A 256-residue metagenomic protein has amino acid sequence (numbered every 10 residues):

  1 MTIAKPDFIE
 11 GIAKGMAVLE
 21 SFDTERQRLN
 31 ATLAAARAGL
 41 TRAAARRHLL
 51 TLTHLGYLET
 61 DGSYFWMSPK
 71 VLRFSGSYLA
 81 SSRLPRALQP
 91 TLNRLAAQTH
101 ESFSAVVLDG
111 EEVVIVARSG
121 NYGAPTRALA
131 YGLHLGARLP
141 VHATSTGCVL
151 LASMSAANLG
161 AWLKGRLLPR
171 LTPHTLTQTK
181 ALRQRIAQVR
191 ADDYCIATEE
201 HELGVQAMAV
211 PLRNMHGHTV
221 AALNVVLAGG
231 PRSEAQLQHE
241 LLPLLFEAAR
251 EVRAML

Functional and structural regions predicted by a protein language model:
M1-R86, R250, A254-M255: N-terminal helix-turn-helix
M67-G165: Amphipathic alpha-helical effector-binding/dimerization core of metabolite-sensing transcriptional regulators
A87-L95, L163-A209, M255: Short, basic/aromatic recognition patches
E112-V114, Y194, H218: Residue-level signal for well-ordered, solvent-exposed loop/turn and beta-edge residues enriched in charged/polar side
L203, T219-L256: Juxtadomain coupling helices with adjacent low-complexity linkers
L212-M215: Sensor-regulatory modules in signal-transduction proteins
